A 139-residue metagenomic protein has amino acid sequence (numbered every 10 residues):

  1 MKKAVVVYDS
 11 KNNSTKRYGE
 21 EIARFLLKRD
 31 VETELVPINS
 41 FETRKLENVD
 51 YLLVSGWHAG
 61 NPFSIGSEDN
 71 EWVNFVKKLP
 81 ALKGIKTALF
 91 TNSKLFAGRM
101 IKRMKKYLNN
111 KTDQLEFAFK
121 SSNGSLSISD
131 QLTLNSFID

Functional and structural regions predicted by a protein language model:
M1-V5: Extreme N-terminal starter segment of soluble prokaryotic enzymes
V6-V7, A59: Short, flexible active-site loops
V7-D9, F90: Short hydrophobic segments within beta-strands
S10, N39: Residues in the short beta-alpha loop(s) of Rossmann-like NAD(P)-binding domains
S14-Y18, F25-R29, E34-V36, N48-D139: FMN-binding flavodoxin-like domain, especially the glycine-rich phosphate-binding loop
S40-K45: Short acidic active-site motifs
